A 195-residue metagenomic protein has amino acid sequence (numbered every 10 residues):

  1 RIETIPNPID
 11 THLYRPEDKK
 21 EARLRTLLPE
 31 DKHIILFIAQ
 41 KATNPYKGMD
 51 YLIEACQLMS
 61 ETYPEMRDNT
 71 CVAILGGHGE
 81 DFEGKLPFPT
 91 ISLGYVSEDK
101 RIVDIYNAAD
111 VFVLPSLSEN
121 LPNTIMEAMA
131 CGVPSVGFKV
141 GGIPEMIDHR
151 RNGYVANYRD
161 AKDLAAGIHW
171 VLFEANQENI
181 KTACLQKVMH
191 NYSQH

Functional and structural regions predicted by a protein language model:
P8: Carbohydrate-associated surface elements
P29-K47, I53-Q57: Conserved donor-binding/catalytic core segment of Leloir-type glycosyltransferases
R67-T70, G76-K100: Nucleotide-activated donor-binding/catalytic signature segment of Leloir-type glycosyltransferases, i.e., the conserved
D104-A109: Short alpha-helical donor nucleotide-sugar binding micro-motif in glycosyltransferases
L117: Aromatic "clamp/platform" in nucleotide-sugar-dependent glycosyltransferases that forms part of the donor/acceptor
P134-G137, V155: Short hydrophobic beta-strand element within catalytic cores of glycosyltransferases and related nucleotide-activated
H149-R150, Y154-A161, W170-A175: Conserved acidic donor-binding segment of nucleotide-sugar-dependent glycosyltransferases
N179-H195: A charged, aromatic-enriched C-terminal amphipathic alpha-helix characteristic of glycosyltransferases across folds
